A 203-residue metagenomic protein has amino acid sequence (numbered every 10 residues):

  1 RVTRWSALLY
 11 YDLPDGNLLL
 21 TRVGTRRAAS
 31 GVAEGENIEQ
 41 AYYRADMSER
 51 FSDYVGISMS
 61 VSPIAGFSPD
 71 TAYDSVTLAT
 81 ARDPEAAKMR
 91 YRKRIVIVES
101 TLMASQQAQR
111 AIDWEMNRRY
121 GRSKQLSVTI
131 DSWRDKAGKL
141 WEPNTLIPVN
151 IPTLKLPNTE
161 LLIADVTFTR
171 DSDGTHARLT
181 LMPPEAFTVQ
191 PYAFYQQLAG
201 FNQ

Functional and structural regions predicted by a protein language model:
R4, L9-Y120, S127, D135-S172 (+2 more regions): Acidic, small/polar-enriched beta strand-loop surface segments
N17-L19, A177-L181: A generic structural motif
Q125-S127, H176-R178: Intrinsic-disorder/low-complexity, polar/charged segments enriched in Ser/Thr/Lys/Arg/Asp/Glu/Gln
